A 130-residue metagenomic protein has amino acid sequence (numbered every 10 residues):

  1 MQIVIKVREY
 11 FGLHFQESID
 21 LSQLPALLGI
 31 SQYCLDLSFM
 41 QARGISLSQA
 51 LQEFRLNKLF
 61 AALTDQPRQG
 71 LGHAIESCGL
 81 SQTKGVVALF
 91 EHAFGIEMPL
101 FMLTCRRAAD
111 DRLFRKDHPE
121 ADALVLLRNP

Functional and structural regions predicted by a protein language model:
M1-R8, Q52-F60, T83: Short, leucine-enriched amphipathic alpha-helices that occur as contiguous helical runs
V4, L13, L28, S48-L51 (+1 more regions): Residue-level marker of regulatory loop/turn positions in helix-turn-helix DNA-binding domains and in histidine
K6-D20, F39, R43, F60-G70 (+1 more regions): Basic, amphipathic alpha-helical hairpins
F11, S22-A26, A123-P130: Short, charge-rich amphipathic segments
S22-L51, I75-L100: Basic/polar phosphate-binding segments, predominantly the helix-turn-helix DNA-binding elements of transcriptional
A62-D65, S77, K84-P130: …primarily DNA-binding HTH/wHTH and HhH modules…
